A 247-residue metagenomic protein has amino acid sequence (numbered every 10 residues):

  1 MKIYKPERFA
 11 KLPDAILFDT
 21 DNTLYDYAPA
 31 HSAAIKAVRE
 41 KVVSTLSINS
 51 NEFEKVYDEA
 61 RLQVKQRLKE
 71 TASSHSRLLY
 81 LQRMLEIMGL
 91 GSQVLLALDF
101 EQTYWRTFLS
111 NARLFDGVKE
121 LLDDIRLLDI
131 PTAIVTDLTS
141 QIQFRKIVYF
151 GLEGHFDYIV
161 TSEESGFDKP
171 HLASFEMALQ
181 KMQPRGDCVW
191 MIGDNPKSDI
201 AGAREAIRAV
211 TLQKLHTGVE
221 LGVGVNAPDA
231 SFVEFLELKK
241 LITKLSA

Functional and structural regions predicted by a protein language model:
M1-I16, P29, I48-N51, L95 (+3 more regions): Asp-based, Mg2+/Mn2+-dependent phosphohydrolase catalytic module
H31-E40, R77-Q82, S140: An amphipathic alpha-helix signature
S32-L68: Conserved phosphoryl-transfer catalytic core
V43-V56, M88-F100, H155: Short, surface-exposed acidic
E59-T103: A metal-dependent, Asp-based hydrolase signature
Y104-N111: Surface-exposed cleft-lining segments at the edges of enzyme active sites
